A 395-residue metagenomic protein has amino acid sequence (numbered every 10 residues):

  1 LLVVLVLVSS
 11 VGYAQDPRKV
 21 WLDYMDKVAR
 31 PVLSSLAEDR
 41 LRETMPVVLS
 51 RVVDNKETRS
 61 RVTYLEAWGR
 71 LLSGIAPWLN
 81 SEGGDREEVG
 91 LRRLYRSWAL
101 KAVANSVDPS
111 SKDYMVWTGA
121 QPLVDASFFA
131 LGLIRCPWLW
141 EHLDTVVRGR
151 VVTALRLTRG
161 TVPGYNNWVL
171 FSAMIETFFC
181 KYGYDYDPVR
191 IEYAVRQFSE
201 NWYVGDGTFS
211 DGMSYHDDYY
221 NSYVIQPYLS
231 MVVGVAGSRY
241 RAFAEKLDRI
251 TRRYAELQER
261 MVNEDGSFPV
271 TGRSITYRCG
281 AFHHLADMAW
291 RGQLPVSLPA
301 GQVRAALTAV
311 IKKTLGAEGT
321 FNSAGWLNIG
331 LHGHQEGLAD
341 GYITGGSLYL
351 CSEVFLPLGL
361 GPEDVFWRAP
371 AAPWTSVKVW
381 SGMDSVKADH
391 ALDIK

Functional and structural regions predicted by a protein language model:
Q15-A67, S73, P77, S97-A104: Low-complexity, Ser/Thr/Pro/Gly-enriched N-terminal "stalk/linker" regions
S34-K56, S60, V107, V310-K395: CBM-like carbohydrate-recognition segments
Y64, I75-W78, R92-D248, M261-A286: Aromatic-lined, polymer-binding surfaces characteristic of secreted/periplasmic polysaccharide-degrading enzymes
S73, N80-E82, D389: Beta-sandwich/jelly-roll carbohydrate-recognition scaffolds of carbohydrate-active enzymes
G74, Y215-I329, E336-E363: Long, repeat-rich segments with strong aromatic
E87-E88: Long, charge-dense tracts
